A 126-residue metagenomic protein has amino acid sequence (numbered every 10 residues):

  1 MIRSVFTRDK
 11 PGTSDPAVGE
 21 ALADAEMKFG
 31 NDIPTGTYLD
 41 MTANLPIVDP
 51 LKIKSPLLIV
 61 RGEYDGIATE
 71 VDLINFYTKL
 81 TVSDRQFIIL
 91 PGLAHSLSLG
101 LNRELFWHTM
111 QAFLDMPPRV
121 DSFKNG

Functional and structural regions predicted by a protein language model:
M1-L58: Alpha/beta-hydrolase
K54-D65, P91: Conserved strand-to-loop "acid loop" that flanks and positions the catalytic carboxylate
G66-D72: Conserved alpha/beta-hydrolase "acid-adjacent" motif
S83, D115-G126: Alpha/beta-hydrolase-fold serine-hydrolase catalytic core, especially in secreted/extracellular enzymes
F87, L93-W107: Catalytic histidine-centered segment of alpha/beta-hydrolase-like enzymes
M110, L114: Hydrophobic "lid"/C-terminal helical patch of Rossmann-like NAD(P)-dependent dehydrogenase/epimerase domains
